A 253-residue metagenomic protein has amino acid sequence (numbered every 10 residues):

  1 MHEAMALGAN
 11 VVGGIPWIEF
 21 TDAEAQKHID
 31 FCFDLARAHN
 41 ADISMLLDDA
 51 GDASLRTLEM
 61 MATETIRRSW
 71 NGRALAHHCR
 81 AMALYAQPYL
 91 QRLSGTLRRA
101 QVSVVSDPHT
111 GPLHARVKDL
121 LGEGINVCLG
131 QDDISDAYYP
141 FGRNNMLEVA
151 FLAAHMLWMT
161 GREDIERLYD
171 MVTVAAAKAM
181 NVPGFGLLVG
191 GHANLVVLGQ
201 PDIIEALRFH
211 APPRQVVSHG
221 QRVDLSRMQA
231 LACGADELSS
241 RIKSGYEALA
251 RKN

Functional and structural regions predicted by a protein language model:
A6-A115, S135: Active-site core of metal-dependent hydrolases
Q26, L55, Q87, Q91 (+7 more regions): Electropositive phosphate-/nucleotide-binding environments in soluble metabolic enzymes
D52, L84, Y138, E205 (+1 more regions): Conserved protein kinase catalytic core
T63-A74, K118-L198: His/Asp/Glu-enriched, well-ordered alpha-helical/loop segment that forms or immediately abuts the divalent-metal
M82, L152, M156, R222-V223: Active-site/binding-pocket entry motifs
H114, A137-F141, S226-M228: Short, charged, surface-exposed secondary-structure boundary motifs
E166-N253: Active-site microenvironment of metallo-dependent hydrolases
